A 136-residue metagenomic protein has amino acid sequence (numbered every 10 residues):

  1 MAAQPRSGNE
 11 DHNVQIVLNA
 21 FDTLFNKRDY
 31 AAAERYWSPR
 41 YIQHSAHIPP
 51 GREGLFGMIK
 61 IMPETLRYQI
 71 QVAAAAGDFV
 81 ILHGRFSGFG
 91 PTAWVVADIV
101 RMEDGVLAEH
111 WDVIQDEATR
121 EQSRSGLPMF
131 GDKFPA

Functional and structural regions predicted by a protein language model:
M1-A136: C-terminal and inter-domain tail/linker signature
